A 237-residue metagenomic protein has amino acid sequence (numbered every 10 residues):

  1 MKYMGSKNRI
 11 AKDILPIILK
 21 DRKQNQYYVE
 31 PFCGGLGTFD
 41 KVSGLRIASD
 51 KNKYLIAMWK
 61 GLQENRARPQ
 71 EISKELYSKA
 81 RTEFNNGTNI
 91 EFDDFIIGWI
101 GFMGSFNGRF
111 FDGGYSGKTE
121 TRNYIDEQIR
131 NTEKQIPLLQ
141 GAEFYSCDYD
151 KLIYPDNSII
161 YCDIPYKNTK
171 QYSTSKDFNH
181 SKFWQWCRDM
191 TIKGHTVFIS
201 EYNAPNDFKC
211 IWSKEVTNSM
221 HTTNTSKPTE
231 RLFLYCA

Functional and structural regions predicted by a protein language model:
M1-T38: S-adenosyl-L-methionine
I14, Y28-V42, A48-K53, W99-F106 (+3 more regions): Conserved proline-anchored active-site loop of SAM-dependent methyltransferases that bridges a beta-strand
L19-K20, K151-N157: Short amphipathic alpha-helix with an adjacent loop that forms part of the alpha/beta core around
Q24-Y27, G44-L45, L139-A142, C187-V197: Short active-site oxyanion
P31-G37, R130-T132, S200-P205: Short, polar loop motifs at secondary-structure junctions
G44-S146, D150-K151: Class I S-adenosyl-L-methionine-dependent methyltransferase module
D112-E120, N168-N179: Mobile active-site "lid"/loop adjacent to the S-adenosyl-L-methionine
T174-A237: Long, positively charged, glycine-interspersed low-complexity recognition regions
